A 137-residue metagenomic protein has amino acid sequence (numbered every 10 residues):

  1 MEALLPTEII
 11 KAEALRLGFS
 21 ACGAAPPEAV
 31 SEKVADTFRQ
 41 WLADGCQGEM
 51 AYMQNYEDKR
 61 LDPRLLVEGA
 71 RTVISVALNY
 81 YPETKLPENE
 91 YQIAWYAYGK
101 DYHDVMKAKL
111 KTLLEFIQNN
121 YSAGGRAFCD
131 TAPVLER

Functional and structural regions predicted by a protein language model:
M1-R137: Auxiliary alpha/beta "docking" domains used to position bulky ligands
